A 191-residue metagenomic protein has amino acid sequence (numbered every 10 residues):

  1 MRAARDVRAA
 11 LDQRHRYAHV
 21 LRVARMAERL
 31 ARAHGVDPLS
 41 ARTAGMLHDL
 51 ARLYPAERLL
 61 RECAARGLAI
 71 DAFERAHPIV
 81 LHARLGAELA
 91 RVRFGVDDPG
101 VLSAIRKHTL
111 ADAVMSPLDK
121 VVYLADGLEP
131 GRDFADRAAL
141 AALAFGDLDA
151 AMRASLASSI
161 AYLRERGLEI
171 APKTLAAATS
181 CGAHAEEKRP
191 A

Functional and structural regions predicted by a protein language model:
M1-R5: Conserved N-terminal diphosphate/IPP-binding helix and adjacent helical/loop segment of trans-prenyltransferase domains
D6-L11, E28-A154: Divalent metal-dependent catalytic cores for phosphoryl transfer on phosphate-bearing substrates
R14-H19: A short, charge-rich alpha-helical start-of-domain segment used by transcription regulators
L148, M152-R166: Long, amphipathic alpha-helical surface segments
A161-A191: Charged phosphate-binding loop/patch that engages nucleotide di/tri-phosphates or the phosphate backbone of nucleic
